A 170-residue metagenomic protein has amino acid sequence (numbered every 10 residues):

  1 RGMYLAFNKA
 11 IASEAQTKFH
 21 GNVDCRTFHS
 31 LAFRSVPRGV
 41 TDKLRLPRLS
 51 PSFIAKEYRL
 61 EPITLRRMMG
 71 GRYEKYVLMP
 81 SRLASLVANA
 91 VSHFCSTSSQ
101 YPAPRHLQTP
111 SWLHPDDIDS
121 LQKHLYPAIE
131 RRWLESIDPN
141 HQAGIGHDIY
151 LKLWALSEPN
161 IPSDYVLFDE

Functional and structural regions predicted by a protein language model:
R1-K43: P-loop NTPase Walker
G2, G21, A55-K56, N140: Short, flexible active-site loop motifs that bind/organize anionic cofactors or intermediates
K18, R38, E57, L153-S157: Active-site catalytic microenvironments for nucleophilic, acid-base chemistry
A32, K43-Y73: Conserved phosphoryl-transfer catalytic core
V36, P62, R131-E135: Short regulatory "switch" loops immediately downstream of catalytic or recognition motifs within protein catalytic
R67-L167: Accessory N-terminal region flanking or inserted into the helicase ATPase core in nucleic-acid motor proteins
E170: Catalytic glutamate of the conserved HExxH
